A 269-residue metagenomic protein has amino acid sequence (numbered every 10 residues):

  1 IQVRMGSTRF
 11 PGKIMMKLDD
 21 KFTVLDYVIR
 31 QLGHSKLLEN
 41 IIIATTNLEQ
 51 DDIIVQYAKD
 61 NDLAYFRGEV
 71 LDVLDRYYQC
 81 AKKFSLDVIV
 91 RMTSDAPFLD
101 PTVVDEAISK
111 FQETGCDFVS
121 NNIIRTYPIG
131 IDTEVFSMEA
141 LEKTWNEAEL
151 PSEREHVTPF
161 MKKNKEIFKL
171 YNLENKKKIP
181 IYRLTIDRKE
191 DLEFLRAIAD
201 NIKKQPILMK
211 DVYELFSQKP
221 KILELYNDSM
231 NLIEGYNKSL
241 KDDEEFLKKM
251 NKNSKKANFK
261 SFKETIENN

Functional and structural regions predicted by a protein language model:
I1-P11: N-terminal nucleotide-binding beta1-loop-alpha1 segment
F10-H34: Short, well-formed alpha-helical segments that are part of the catalytic scaffolds of diverse glycosyltransferases
D26-D87: Conserved N-terminal catalytic core of the sugar/cofactor nucleotidyltransferase
Q79, F84, D100-T126: Conserved donor-nucleotide/metal-binding helix-loop-beta segment in metal-dependent transferases, i.e., the alpha-helix
L86, T133-W145, K189-E193: Conserved nucleotide-sugar donor-binding and metal-coordinating catalytic region shared by glycosyltransferases
V88-M92: Short aromatic-hydrophobic micro-motifs that form the base-stacking/packing surface for donor nucleotide recognition
I131, E139-N164: Anionic-ligand binding region
F136, V157-N269: Conserved alpha/beta core of the MobA/IspD/sugar-nucleotide pyrophosphorylase nucleotidyltransferase superfamily
